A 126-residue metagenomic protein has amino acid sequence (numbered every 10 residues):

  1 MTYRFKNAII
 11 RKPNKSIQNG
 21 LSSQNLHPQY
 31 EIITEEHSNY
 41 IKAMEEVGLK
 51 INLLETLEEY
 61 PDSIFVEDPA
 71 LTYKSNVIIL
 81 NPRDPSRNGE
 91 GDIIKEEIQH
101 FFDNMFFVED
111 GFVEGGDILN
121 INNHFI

Functional and structural regions predicted by a protein language model:
M1-I126: The feature marks the mature, well-folded catalytic cores of soluble enzymes
